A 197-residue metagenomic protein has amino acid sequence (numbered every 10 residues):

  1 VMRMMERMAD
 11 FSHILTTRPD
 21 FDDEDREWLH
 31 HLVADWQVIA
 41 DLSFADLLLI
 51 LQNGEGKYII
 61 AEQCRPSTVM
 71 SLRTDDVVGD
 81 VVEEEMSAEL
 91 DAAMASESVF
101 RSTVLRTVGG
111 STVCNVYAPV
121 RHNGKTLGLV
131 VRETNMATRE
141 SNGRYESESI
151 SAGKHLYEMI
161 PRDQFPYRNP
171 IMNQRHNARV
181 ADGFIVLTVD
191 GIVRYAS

Functional and structural regions predicted by a protein language model:
M5-T17, D23, A34, V38-F44 (+3 more regions): Non-catalytic interaction/Regulatory regions outside core domains
M8, L15-P19, W28-H30, S71 (+3 more regions): A generic short-segment signal for beta-strand/edge and adjacent turn/coil regions
S12-F21, T134-V180: Juxtadomain coupling helices with adjacent low-complexity linkers
D25-L48, P161-Y195: Sensory modules in modular signal-transduction proteins
H31-A34, D41, A92-A95, S151-M159: Charged/polar, solvent-exposed surface patches and flexible loops
W36-F100, I192-S197: Structured interaction and signal-relay segments at domain junctions
G56, E84-S149, D182, T188-Y195: Sensory/regulatory domains in signal-transduction proteins
